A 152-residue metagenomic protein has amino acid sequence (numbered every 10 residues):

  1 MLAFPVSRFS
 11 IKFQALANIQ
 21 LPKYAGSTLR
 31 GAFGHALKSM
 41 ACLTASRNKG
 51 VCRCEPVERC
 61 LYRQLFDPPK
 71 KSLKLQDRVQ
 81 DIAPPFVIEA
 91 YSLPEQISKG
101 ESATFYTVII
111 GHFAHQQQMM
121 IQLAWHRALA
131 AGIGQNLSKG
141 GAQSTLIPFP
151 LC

Functional and structural regions predicted by a protein language model:
M1-C152: RNA-interacting cores
